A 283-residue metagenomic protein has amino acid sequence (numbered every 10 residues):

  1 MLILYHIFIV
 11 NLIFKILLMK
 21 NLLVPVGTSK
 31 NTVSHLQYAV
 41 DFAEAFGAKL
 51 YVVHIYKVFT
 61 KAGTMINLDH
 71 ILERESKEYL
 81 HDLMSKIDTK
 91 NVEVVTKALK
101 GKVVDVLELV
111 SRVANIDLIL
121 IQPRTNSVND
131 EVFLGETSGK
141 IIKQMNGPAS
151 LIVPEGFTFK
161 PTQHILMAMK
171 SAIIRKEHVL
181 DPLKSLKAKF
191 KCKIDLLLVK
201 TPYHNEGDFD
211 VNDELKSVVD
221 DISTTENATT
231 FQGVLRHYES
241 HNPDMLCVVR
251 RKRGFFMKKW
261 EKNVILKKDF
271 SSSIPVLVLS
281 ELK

Functional and structural regions predicted by a protein language model:
M1-S34, P123, K140-V179, F270-K283: Intrinsically disordered or low-complexity boundary/linker segments at protein termini and domain junctions
L17-M65, H164-T224, P243-M245, S271 (+1 more regions): Small/aliphatic-rich secondary-structure junction motif
F59-T60, V104, V128, F159-K160 (+2 more regions): Generic structural signal for helix capping and beta-alpha/helix-loop junctions
M65-L72: Short glycine-enriched, charge-decorated loop/helix-capping segments at active-site entrances that position
T89-V95, K216-D221: A short helix-to-beta-strand connector/capping loop
A98-V106, N227-T230: Charged docking surfaces used in two-component/phosphorelay signaling
E108-T158, S240-H241, M245-K283: Gly/Ser-rich helix-loop-strand patches that form or flank binding pockets for ribonucleotide-derived cofactors
A228-E239: A short, acidic, amphipathic alpha-helical segment used as a generic capping/interface helix at domain edges
